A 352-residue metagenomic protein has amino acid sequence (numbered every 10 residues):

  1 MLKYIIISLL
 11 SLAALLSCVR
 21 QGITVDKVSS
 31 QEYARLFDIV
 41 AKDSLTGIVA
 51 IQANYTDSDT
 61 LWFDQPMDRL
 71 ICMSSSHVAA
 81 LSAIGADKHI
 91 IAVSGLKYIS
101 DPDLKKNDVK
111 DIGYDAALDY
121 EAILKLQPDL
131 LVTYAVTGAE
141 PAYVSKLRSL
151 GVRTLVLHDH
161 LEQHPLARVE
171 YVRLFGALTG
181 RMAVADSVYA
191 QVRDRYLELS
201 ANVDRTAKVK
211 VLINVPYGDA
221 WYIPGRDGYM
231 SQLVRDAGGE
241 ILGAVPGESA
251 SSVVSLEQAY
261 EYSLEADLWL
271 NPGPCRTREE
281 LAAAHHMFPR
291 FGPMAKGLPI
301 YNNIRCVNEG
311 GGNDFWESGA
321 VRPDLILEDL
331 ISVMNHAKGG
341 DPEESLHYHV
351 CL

Functional and structural regions predicted by a protein language model:
M1-V25: Bacterial Sec-dependent N-terminal signal peptides
C18-V78, A183-L212, E279, V333 (+1 more regions): Bacterial Sec-exported substrate-binding components of ABC uptake systems
D43, G47-V49, F63-L126, L130-T137: A short, structured surface patch at a secondary-structure boundary
I71-M73, I90-V93, L130-Y134, T154-L157 (+5 more regions): Structural recognition of the beta-strand scaffold that forms the well-ordered cores of secreted hydrolase catalytic
A86, N107, L150-G151, A237-G238 (+1 more regions): Short, structured coil segments at secondary-structure junctions
D129-V132, V136-A220, A244-V245, S251 (+1 more regions): Extracytoplasmic substrate-binding proteins
L199-H285: Flexible, glycine-rich surface segments
A250-A337: C-terminal soluble interaction/assembly domains
